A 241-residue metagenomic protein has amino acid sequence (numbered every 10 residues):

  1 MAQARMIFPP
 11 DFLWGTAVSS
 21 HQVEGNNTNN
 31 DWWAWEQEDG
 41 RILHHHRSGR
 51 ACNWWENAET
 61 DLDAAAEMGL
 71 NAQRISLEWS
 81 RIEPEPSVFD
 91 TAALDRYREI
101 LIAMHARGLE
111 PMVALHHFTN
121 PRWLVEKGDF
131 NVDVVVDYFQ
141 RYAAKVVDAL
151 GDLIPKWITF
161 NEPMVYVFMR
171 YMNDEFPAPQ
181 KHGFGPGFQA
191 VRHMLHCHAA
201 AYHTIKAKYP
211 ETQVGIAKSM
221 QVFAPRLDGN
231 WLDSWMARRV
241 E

Functional and structural regions predicted by a protein language model:
A2-I42, P86, D95-E241: Active-site region of glycoside hydrolase catalytic domains
Q22-Y97: Active-site-adjacent substrate/metal-binding segments within catalytic domains of carbohydrate-active enzymes
